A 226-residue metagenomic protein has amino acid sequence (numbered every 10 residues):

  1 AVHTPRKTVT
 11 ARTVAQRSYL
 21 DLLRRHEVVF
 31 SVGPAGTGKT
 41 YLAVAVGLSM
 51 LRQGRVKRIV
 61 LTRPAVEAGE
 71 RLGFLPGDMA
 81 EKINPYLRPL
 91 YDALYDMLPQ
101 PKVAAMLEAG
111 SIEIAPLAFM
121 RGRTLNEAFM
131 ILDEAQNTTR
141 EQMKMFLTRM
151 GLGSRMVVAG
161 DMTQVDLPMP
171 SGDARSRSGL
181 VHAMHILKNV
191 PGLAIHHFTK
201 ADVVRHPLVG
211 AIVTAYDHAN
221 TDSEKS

Functional and structural regions predicted by a protein language model:
A1-H3: Charged, amphipathic alpha-helical linker segments immediately N-terminal to NTP-binding catalytic cores
R6-V14, S18, L22-L132, Q136-S226: Conserved helicase motor core of SF1/SF2 NTP-dependent helicases
